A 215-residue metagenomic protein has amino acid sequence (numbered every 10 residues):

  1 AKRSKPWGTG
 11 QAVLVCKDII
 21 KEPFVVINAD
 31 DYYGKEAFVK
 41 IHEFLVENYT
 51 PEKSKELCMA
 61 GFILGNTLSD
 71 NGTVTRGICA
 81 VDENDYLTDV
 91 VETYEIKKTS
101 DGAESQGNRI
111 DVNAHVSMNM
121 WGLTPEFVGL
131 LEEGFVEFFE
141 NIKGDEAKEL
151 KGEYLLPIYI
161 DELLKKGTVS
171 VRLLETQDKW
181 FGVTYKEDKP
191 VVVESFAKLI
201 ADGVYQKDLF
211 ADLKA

Functional and structural regions predicted by a protein language model:
A1-N28, Y33-G34, F38, E47: Conserved N-terminal catalytic core of the sugar/cofactor nucleotidyltransferase
G8, Y33, T67, W180-F181: Glycine-/small-residue-rich active-site loops that bind phosphorylated ligands and cofactors
C16, D30, I63, T124 (+1 more regions): Residue-level signal for inorganic ion chemistry
I20-E22, A29, E52-L57, T75 (+1 more regions): Short coil/turn connectors at secondary-structure junctions
P23-F24, I78, Y86, W180: Structural motif
V26, M59-A60, L173: Structural beta-sheet core signal
G34-W121, P125: Conserved core of the sugar-phosphate nucleotidyltransferase
V81-E83, V90-A215: Conserved alpha/beta core of the MobA/IspD/sugar-nucleotide pyrophosphorylase nucleotidyltransferase superfamily
